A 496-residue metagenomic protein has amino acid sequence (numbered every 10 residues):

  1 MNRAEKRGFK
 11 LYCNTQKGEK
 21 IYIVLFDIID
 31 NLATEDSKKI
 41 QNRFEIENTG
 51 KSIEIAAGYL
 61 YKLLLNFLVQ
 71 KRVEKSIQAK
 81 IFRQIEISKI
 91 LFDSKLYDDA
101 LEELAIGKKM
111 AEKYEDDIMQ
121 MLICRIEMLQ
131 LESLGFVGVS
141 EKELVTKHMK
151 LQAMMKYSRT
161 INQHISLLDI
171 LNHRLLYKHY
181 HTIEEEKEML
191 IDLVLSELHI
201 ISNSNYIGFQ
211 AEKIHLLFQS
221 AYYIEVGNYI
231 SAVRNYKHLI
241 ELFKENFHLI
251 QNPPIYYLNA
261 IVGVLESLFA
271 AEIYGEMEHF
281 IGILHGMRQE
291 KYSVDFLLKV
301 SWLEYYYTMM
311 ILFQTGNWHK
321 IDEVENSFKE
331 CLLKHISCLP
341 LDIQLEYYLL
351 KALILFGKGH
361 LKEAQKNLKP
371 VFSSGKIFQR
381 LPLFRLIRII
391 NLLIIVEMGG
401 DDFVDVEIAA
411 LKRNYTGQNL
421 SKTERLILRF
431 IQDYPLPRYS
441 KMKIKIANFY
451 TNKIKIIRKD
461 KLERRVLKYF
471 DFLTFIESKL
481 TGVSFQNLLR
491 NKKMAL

Functional and structural regions predicted by a protein language model:
M1-D192, S204-Y206, R413, R429-F430 (+1 more regions): Flexible inter-repeat linkers and adjacent short helices within tandem amphipathic alpha-helical repeat scaffolds
G58-K62, K95-A105, F136-H148, Y180-H199 (+4 more regions): Helix-turn-helix repeat elements of alpha-solenoid scaffolds
F82, E86-I90, M119-L122, I126 (+7 more regions): "A position-specific structural signal for the A-helix of alpha-solenoid helical repeats
A105-K113, T146-K156, D192-S204, K237-L249 (+5 more regions): Amphipathic alpha-helical segments of tetratricopeptide repeats
E115-L122, S158-I165, N203-K213, F247-N259 (+5 more regions): Alpha-solenoid helical repeat architecture
M128-L144, K150-S158, L168-L176, G263-I273 (+4 more regions): Alpha-helical linker/edge segments of TPR/alpha-solenoid repeat scaffolds and analogous pre-/post-domain helices
G138-K142, R159-E276: Alpha-solenoid helical-repeat scaffolds
S373-K441: Active-site/pore-lining binding-face segments in mid-to-C-terminal subdomains
